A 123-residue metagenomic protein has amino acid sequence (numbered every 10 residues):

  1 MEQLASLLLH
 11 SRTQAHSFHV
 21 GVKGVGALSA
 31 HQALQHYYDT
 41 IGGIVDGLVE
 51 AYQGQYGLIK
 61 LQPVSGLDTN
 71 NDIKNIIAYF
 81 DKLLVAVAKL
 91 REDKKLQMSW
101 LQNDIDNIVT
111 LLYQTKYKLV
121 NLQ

Functional and structural regions predicted by a protein language model:
M1-S11, T69-I76: Disorder-to-helix initiation segments
E2-A5, L9, Q35, G42 (+1 more regions): Short amphipathic alpha-helical segments with heptad-repeat character
L4-V22, L48-A51, L83-L90, L112-L122: Long, well-ordered alpha-helical segments
S11-H36, L58, D93-M98: Helix-loop segments that flank and shape redox-cofactor active sites
H16, D46, D104-D106: Acidic side chains
S29-K60: Conserved alpha-helical segments that form or flank metal/cofactor-binding pockets of metalloenzymes
V64-L119: Acidic/histidine-rich alpha-helical segments that form the ligand environment of transition-metal centers
